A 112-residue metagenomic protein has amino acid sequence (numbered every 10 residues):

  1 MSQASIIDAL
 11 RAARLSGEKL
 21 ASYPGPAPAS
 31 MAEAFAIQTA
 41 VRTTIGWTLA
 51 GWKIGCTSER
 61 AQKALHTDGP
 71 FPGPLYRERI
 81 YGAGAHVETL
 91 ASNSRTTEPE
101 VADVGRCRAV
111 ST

Functional and structural regions predicted by a protein language model:
S2-T112: Active-site microenvironments in enzyme catalytic cores
